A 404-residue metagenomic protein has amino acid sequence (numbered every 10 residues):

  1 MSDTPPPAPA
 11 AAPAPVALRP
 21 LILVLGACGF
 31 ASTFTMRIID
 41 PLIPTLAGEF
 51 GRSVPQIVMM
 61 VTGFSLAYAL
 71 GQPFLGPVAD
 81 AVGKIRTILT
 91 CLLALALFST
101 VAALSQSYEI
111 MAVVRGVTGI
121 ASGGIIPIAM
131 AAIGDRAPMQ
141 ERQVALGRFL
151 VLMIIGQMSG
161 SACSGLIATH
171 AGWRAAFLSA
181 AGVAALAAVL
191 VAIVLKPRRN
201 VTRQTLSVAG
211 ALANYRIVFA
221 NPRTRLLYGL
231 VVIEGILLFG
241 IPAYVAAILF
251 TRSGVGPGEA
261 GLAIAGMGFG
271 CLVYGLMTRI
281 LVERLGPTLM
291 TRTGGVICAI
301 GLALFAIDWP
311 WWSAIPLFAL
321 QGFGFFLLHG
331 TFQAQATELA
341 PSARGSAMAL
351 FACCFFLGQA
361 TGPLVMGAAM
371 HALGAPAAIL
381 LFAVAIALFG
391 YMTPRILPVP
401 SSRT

Functional and structural regions predicted by a protein language model:
P7-V16, K196-L227: Juxtamembrane intracellular "pre-TM" segments in multi-pass secondary transporters
G51, G83, L104-I110, G254 (+1 more regions): Helix-breaking motifs and short loop linkers at transmembrane-helix boundaries and internal kinks in secondary membrane
L70-E109: Conserved MFS/SLC helix-loop-helix module at the cytosolic interface between two early adjacent transmembrane helices
Q72-G83, Y274-G286, M370-H371: Helix-to-loop junctions at the C-terminal end of transmembrane segments in multipass secondary transporters
A94, F98, E109-T118, W312-L320: Paired small-residue
I110, M139-V144, R148-L195: Helix-loop-helix hairpin linking two adjacent transmembrane segments in secondary transporters
V114-M153: Cytoplasmic helix-loop-helix junction between adjacent transmembrane helices in 12-TM secondary transporters
T288-F332: C-terminal transmembrane helical hairpin of 12-TM major facilitator-type secondary transporters
